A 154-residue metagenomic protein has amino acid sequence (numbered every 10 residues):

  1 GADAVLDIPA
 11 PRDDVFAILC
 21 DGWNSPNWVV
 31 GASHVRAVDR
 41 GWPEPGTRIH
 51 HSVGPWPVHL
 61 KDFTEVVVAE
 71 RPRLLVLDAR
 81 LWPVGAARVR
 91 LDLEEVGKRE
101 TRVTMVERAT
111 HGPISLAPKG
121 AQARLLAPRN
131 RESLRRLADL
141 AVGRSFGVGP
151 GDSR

Functional and structural regions predicted by a protein language model:
G1-D3, H59-F63, G85-R90: Short, surface-exposed coil-to-beta transition loops
G1-E44, R154: Hydrophobic ligand-binding cavity/cleft-lining segments
V5-P9, R36, S52, E65 (+1 more regions): Generic structural detector for well-ordered beta-strands
P9-D13, R40-E44, V67-R73, D92-R102: A short, structured loop/turn motif at beta-sheet edges
A32, A37-V38, R135-R154: Short, highly charged C-terminal tails/helix-capping segments
P43, W56-V58, P83-G85: Short glycine/serine/proline-enriched coil/turn segments at secondary-structure junctions
T47-G54, L75-W82: Short beta-strand segments that buttress and anchor functional surface loops
A79-E132, V148-P150: Beta-strand/loop substructures that line and gate deep hydrophobic ligand-binding cavities in soluble
